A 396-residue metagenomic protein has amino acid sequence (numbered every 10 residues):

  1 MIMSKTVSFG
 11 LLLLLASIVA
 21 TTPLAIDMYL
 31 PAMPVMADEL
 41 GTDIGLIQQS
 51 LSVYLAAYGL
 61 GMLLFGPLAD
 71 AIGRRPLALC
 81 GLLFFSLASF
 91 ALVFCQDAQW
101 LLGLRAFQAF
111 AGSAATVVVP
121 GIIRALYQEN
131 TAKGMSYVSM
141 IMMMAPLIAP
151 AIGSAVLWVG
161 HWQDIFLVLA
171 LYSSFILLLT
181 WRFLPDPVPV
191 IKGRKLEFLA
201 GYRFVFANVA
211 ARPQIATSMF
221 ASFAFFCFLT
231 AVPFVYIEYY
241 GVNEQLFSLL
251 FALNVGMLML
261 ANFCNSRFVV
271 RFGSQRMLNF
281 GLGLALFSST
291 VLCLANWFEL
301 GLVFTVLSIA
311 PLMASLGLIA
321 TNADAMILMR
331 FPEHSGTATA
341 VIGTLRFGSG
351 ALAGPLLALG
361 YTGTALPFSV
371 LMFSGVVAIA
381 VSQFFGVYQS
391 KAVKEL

Functional and structural regions predicted by a protein language model:
I2-S4, P185-I215: Juxtamembrane intracellular "pre-TM" segments in multi-pass secondary transporters
G41, G73, F94-W100, A111 (+2 more regions): Helix-breaking motifs and short loop linkers at transmembrane-helix boundaries and internal kinks in secondary membrane
L60-A98: Conserved MFS/SLC helix-loop-helix module at the cytosolic interface between two early adjacent transmembrane helices
F84, A88-A91, Q99-F107, V303-I309: Paired small-residue
W100, S136-R182: Helix-loop-helix hairpin linking two adjacent transmembrane segments in secondary transporters
L104-M144: Cytoplasmic helix-loop-helix junction between adjacent transmembrane helices in 12-TM secondary transporters
R276-N322: C-terminal transmembrane helical hairpin of 12-TM major facilitator-type secondary transporters
